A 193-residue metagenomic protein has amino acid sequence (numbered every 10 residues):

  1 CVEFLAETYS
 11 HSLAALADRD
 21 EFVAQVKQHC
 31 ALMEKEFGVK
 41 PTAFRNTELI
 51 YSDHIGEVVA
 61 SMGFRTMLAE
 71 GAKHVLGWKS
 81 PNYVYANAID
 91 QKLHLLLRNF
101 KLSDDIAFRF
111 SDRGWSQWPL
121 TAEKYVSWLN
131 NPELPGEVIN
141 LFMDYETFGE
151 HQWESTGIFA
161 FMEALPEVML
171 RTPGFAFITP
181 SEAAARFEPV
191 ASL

Functional and structural regions predicted by a protein language model:
C1-D18, T42-R45, R65-E70, T179: Short, well-structured secondary-structure segments
C1-F4, K27, V39, A60-L97: Acidic, His- and aromatic-enriched active-site or binding-groove loops in soluble protein domains that engage sugars
F4-H11, E36-I50, V138-Y145: Active-site groove signature of glycoside hydrolases
Y9-S12, L49-S52, A72-H74, K101-S103 (+2 more regions): Short, solvent-exposed loop/turn segments at secondary-structure junctions
S12-K35, L97-P135, Q152-I158: Alpha-helical scaffold elements lining the catalytic groove of polysaccharide deacetylases
A14-A17, V75-Y83, D105-A107, P189: Short, charged, surface-exposed secondary-structure boundary motifs
L16-S61: A conserved hydrophobic secondary-structure block that centers on an alpha-helix together with its immediately flanking
Y83-L93, L97-F100, D112-W115, S127-L193: Active-site and substrate-binding clefts of carbohydrate-active enzymes
